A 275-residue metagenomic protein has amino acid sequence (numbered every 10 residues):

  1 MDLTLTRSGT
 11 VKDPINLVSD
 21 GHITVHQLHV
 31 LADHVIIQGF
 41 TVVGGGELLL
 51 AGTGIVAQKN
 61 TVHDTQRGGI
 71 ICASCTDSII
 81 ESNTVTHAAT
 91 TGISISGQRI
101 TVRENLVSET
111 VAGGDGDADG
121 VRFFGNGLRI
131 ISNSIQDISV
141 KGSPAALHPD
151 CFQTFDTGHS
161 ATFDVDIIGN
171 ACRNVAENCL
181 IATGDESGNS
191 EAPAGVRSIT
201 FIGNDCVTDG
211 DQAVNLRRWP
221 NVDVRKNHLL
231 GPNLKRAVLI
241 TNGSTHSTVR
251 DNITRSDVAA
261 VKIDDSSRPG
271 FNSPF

Functional and structural regions predicted by a protein language model:
D2-Q38: Beta-solenoid repeat scaffold
D2-T4, T24-Q27, G44-L49, D64-C72 (+6 more regions): Extracellular beta-strand/beta-solenoid scaffold signature
H29-Q66, D77-T86, R103, I168: Parallel beta-helix/beta-solenoid
D33, T53-I55, C75-D77, Q98-T101 (+4 more regions): Short "repeat-start/strand-capping" segments in structured domains, especially the N-termini of parallel beta-helix
D166, A171-C172, N178: Oxyanion-binding "anion nests"
R225, K235-F275: Acidic, glycine- and Ser/Thr-rich low-complexity intrinsically disordered tracts in extracellular/secreted proteins
